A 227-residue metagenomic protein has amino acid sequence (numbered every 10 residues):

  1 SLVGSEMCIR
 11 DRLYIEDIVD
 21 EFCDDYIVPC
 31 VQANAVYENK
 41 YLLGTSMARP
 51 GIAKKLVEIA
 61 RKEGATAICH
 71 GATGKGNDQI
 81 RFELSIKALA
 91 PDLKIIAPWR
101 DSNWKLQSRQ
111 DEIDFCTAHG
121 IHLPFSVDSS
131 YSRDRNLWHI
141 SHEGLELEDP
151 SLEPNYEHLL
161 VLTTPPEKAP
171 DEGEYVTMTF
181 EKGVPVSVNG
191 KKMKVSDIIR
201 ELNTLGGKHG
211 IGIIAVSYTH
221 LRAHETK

Functional and structural regions predicted by a protein language model:
S1-E6, Y14-D17, W99, L202: ATP-dependent adenylation/pyrophosphate-handling site
L2-D11, T219-T226: Conserved small/polar residues in nucleotide/adenosyl-binding loops
G4, F22, F82, L160-V161: Aromatic-residue hotspot detector
R10-A33, V127-R133: A conserved beta-strand->alpha-helix junction
D11, T66, G212: Short acidic/polar active-site loop segments enriched in Thr and Asp
D11-Y14, K94, H122: Conserved beta-strand segments of alpha/beta enzyme cores
Y26-D111, F115-H119, P165-Y175, T179-K182 (+2 more regions): Active-site adenylate/phosphate-handling loop in enzymes that bind or generate adenylated species
A90, K94-S102, R109-H119, V127-Y131 (+1 more regions): AMP-forming adenylation/ATP pyrophosphatase catalytic core
